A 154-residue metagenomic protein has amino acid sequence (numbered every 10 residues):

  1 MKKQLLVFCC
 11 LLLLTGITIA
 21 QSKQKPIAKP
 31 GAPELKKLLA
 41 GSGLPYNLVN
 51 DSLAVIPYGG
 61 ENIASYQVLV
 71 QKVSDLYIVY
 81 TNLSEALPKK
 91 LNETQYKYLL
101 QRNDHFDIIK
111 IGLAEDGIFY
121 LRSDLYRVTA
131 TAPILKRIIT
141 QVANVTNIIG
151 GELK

Functional and structural regions predicted by a protein language model:
Q4-L14: Sec-dependent N-terminal signal peptides
G16-A20: Sec/Tat signal peptide C-region and signal peptidase I cleavage site
Q21-A32: Cleaved targeting-peptide boundary
S22, I78-I118: Short, internal acidic amphipathic alpha-helical interface segments that mediate docking to partner proteins
G31-L35, Q95, I138: Stable alpha-helical elements in mature extracytoplasmic
P33-L87: Ser/Thr-rich, low-complexity intrinsically disordered terminal regions
N103, D107-N147: A short, solvent-exposed beta-edge/loop patch
N147-K154: Flexible helix-coil linker/hinge segments at domain or subdomain boundaries
